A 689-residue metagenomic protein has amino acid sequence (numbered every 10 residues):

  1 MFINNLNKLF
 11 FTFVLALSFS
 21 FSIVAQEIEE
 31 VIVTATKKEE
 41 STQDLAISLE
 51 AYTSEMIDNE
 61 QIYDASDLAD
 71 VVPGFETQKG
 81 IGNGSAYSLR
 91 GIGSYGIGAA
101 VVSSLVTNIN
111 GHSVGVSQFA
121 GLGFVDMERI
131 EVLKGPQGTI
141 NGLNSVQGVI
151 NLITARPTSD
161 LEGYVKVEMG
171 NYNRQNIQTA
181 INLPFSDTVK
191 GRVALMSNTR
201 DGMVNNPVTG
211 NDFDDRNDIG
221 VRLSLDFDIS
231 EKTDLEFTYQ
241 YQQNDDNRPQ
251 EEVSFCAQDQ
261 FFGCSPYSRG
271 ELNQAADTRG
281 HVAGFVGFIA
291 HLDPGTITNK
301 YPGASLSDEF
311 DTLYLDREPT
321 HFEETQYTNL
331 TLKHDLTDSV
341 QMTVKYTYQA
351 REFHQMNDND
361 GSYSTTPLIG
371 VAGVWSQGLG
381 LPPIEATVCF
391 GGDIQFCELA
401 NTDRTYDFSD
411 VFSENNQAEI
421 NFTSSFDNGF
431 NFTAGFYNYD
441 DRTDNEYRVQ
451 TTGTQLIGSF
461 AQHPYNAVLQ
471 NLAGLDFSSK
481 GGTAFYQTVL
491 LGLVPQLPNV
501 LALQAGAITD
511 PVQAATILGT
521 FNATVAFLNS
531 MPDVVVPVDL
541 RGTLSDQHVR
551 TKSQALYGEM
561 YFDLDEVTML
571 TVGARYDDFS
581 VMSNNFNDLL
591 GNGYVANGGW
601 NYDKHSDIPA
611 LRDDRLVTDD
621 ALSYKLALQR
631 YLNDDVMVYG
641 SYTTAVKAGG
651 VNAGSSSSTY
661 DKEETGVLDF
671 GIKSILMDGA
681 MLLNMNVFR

Functional and structural regions predicted by a protein language model:
Q26-D160, F670: Acidic, small-polar-rich N-terminal luminal/periplasmic segments of exported/outer-membrane proteins
E29, S85, G148, L161 (+9 more regions): Hydrophobic, lipid-facing positions within transmembrane beta-strands of outer-membrane proteins
K38-E40, N83, S94, G170-Y172 (+12 more regions): Structural signature of outer-membrane beta-barrel domains
V102-S104, V116, V125-K134, T139-V221 (+4 more regions): Outer-membrane beta-barrel translocator/receptor signature
G163-V165, G191-L195, L235-F237, M342-V344 (+4 more regions): Transmembrane beta-strands of outer-membrane beta-barrel proteins
E168-N176, T199-D234, Q242-Q250, P302-T331 (+5 more regions): Outer-membrane beta-barrel proteins
V204-D212, P249-Y314, D360-Y406, Q450-L544 (+2 more regions): Solvent-exposed loop segments that connect transmembrane elements
D226-S230, T423-S425, N431-D441, R448 (+5 more regions): Structural signature of Gram-negative outer-membrane beta-barrels, strongest in the C-terminal barrel of TonB-dependent
